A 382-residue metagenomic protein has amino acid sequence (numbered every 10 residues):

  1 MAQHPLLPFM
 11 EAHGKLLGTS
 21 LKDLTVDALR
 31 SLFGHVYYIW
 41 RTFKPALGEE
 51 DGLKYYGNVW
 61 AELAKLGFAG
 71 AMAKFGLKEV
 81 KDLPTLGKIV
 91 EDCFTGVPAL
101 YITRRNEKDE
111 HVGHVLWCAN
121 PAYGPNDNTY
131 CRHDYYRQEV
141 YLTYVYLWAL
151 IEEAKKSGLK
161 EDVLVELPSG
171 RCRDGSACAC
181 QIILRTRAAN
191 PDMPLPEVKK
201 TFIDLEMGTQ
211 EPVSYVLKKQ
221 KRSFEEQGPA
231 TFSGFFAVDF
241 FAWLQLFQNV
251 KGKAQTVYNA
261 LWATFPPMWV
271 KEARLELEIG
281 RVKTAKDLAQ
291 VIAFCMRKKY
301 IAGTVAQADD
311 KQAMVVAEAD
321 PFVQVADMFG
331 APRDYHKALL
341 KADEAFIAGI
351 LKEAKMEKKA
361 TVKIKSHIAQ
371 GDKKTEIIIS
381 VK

Functional and structural regions predicted by a protein language model:
M1-V112, W117-V145, K155-M314, E318-E344 (+1 more regions): N-terminal accessory segment detector
